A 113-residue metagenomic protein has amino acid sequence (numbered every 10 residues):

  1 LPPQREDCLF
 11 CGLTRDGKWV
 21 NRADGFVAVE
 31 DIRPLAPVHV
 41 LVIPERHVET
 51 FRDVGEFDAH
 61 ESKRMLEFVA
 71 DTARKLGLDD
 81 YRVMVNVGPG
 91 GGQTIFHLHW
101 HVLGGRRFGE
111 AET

Functional and structural regions predicted by a protein language model:
L1-T113: HIT superfamily nucleotide-processing domains
